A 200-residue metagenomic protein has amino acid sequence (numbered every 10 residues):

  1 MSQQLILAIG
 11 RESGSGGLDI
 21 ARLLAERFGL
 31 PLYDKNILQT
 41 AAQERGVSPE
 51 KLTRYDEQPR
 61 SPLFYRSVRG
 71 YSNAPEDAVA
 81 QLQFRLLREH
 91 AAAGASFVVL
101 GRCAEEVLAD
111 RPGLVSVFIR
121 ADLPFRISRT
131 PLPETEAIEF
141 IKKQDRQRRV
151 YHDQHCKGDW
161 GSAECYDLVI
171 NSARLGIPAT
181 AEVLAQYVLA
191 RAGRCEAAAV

Functional and structural regions predicted by a protein language model:
Q3-L7, A95: Pre-Walker A (Motif I) flank of P-loop NTPase domains
A8-R22: Glycine-rich phosphate-binding P-loop
P31-Q43: Short beta-strand-centered segment that lines the nucleotide-binding/catalytic pocket of NTP-utilizing
A42-S96: ATP-dependent small-molecule kinase phosphotransfer cores that center on conserved nucleotide phosphate-binding segments
Q58-S67, T135-P178: Small-molecule kinase domains that catalyze NTP-dependent phosphoryl transfer to phosphate-bearing small molecules
F84, I177-A185: Short, amphipathic alpha-helical "lid/cap" segments that border enzyme active or binding sites
G101-E105: Short, polar loop motifs at secondary-structure junctions
D110-D145: Conserved phosphate-donor/acceptor-positioning beta-strand/loop module used by diverse small-molecule
